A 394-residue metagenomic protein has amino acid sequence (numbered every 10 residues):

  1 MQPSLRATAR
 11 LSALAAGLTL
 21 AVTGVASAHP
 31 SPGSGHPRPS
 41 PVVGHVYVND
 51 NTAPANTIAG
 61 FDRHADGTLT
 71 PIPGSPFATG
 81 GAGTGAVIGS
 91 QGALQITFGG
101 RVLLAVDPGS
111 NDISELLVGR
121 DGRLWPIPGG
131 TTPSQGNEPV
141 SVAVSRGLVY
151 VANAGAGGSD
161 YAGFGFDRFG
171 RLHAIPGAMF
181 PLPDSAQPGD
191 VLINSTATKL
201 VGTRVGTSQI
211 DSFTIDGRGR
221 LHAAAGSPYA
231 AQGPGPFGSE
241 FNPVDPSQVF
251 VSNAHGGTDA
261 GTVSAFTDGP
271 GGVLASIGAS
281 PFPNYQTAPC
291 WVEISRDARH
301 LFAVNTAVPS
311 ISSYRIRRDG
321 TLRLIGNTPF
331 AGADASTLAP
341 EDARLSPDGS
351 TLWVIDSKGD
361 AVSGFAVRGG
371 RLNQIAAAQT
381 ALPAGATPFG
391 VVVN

Functional and structural regions predicted by a protein language model:
Q2-P30: Secretory targeting and sorting signals
P37, P41, T79-G99, P133-L148 (+6 more regions): Beta-rich, blade/repeat-based domains predominating in secreted/periplasmic proteins but also intracellular
N51-A53, R63, P108-G109, V118 (+12 more regions): Short loop/turn segments immediately following the C-termini of beta-strands
A55-A59, D112-S114, G158-A162, Q209-S212 (+3 more regions): Structural motif
F61-L69, L116-L124, G163-L172, S212-L221 (+3 more regions): Short loop/turn segments immediately following beta-strands, especially the blade-tip and inter-blade linker loops
L69-T79, W125-P133, L172-P181, H222-A230 (+3 more regions): Beta-propeller fold detector
S357-N394: Blade-level signature of beta-propeller repeat domains, shared across WD40, Kelch, NHL, RCC1 and BNR/Asp-box propellers
